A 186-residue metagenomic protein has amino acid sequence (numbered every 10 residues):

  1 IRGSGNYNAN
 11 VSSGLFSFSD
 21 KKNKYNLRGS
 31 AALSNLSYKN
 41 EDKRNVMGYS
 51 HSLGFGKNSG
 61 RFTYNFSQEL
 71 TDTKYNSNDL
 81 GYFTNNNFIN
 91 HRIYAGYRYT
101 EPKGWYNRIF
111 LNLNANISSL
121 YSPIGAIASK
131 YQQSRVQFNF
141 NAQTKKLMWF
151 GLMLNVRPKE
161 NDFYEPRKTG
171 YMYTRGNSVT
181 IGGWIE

Functional and structural regions predicted by a protein language model:
I1-Y7: A conserved hydrophobic secondary-structure block that centers on an alpha-helix together with its immediately flanking
V11: Mid-domain, small-residue-enriched loop/turn segments at the edges of structured enzyme/sensor domains
K22-Y25, S30-E186: Exposed, low-structure sequence patches enriched in small/polar residues
